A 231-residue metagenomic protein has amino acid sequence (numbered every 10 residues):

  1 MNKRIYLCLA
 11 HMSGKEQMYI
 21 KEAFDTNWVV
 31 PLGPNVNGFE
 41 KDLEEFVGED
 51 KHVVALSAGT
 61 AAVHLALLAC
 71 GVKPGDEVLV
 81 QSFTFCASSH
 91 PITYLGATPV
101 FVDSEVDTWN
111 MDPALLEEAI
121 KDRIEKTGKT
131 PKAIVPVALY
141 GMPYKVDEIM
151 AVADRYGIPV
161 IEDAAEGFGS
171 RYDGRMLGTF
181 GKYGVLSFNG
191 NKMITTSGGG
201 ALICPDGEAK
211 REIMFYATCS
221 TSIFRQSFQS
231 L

Functional and structural regions predicted by a protein language model:
M1-V30: N-terminal "arm"/small-domain region of PLP-dependent enzymes with the aminotransferase-like
Q17-F24, E208-Y216, F224-L231: Structural motif of enzymes handling amino- and sulfur-group chemistry
K21, D25, E40-E44, H64 (+6 more regions): Solvent-exposed, non-membrane alpha-helical residues enriched in polar/charged side chains
L32-E77, P91-T93, F101-D103, K126 (+1 more regions): Phosphate-binding glycine-rich loop
P74, V80, F101, V160-E162 (+1 more regions): Hydrophobic residues in well-ordered beta-strands that form the structural core
T84-S89: Conserved coil-to-alpha-helix start sites within the AMP-binding
G96: Structured binding elements
D107-T196, A201-A209: Active-site phosphate-binding strand-loop segment of PLP-dependent enzymes
